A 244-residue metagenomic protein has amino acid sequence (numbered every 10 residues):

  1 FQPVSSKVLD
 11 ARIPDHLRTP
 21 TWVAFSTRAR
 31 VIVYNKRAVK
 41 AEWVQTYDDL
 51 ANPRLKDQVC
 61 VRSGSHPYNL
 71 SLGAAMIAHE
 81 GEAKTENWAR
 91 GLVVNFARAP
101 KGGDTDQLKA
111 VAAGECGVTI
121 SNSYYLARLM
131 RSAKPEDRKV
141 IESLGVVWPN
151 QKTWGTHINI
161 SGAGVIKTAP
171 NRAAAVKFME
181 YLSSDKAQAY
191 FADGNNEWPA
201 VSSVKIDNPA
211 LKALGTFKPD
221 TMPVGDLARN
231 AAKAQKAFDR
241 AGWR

Functional and structural regions predicted by a protein language model:
F1-I32, D48, C60-V61: A structural signal for short loop-to-beta-strand junctions that line the ligand-binding cleft of periplasmic/secreted
Q2-P3, H16-L17, V23-T27, N52-R54 (+4 more regions): Extracellular/periplasmic catalytic domains that process cell-envelope and extracellular macromolecules
L17-V44, G73-A74, I158-A163: Periplasmic solute-binding protein
R37-Q45, I77-E86, T168-A175: Short helix-loop capping/hinge motifs at secondary-structure junctions, enriched in acidic/polar residues
D48-P67, A75-I77: Short loop->beta-strand "edge-of-pocket" segments that line small-molecule binding or catalytic clefts across diverse
G64, Y68-S71, A75-P149: Ligand-binding pocket segment of bilobal, Venus flytrap-like solute-binding proteins
S161-T221: Mature extracytoplasmic/periplasmic domains
K205-R244: Extracellular/periplasmic bilobal clamshell ligand-binding domains
